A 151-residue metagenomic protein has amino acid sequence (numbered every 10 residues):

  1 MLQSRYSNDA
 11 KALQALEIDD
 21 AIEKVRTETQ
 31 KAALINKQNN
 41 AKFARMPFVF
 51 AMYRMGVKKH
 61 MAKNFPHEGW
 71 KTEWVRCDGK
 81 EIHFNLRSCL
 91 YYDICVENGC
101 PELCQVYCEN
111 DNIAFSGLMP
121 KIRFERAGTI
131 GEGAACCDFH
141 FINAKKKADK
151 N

Functional and structural regions predicted by a protein language model:
M1-A12: N-terminal, charged low-complexity regulatory/assembly segments
M1-Q3, M46, P101: A short, highly charged nucleic-acid-interacting micro-segment common to nuclease and nuclease-linked defense proteins
Q3-S4, E23, K147-N151: Terminal "cap-and-tail" regions of soluble proteins that handle hydrophobic small molecules
A12-G99, N112: Amphipathic interaction/junction segments at domain boundaries or subunit interfaces
K80, L90-I94, N98-N151: C-terminal non-catalytic interaction appendages of large macromolecular assemblies
